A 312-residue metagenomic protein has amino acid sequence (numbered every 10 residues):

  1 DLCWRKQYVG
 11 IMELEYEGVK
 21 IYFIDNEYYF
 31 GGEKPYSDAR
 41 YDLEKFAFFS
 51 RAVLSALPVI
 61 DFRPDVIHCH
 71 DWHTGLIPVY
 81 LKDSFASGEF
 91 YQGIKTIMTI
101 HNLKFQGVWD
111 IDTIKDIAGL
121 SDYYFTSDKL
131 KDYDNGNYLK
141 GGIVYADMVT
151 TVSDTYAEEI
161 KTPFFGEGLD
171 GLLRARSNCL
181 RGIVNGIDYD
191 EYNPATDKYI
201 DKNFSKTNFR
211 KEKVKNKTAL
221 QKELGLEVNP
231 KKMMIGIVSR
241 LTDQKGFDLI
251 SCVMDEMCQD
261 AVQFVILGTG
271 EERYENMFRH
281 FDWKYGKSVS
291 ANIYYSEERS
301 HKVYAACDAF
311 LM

Functional and structural regions predicted by a protein language model:
D1-M312: Catalytic cores of nucleotide-sugar-dependent glycosyltransferases that transfer UDP/GDP/TDP-activated
